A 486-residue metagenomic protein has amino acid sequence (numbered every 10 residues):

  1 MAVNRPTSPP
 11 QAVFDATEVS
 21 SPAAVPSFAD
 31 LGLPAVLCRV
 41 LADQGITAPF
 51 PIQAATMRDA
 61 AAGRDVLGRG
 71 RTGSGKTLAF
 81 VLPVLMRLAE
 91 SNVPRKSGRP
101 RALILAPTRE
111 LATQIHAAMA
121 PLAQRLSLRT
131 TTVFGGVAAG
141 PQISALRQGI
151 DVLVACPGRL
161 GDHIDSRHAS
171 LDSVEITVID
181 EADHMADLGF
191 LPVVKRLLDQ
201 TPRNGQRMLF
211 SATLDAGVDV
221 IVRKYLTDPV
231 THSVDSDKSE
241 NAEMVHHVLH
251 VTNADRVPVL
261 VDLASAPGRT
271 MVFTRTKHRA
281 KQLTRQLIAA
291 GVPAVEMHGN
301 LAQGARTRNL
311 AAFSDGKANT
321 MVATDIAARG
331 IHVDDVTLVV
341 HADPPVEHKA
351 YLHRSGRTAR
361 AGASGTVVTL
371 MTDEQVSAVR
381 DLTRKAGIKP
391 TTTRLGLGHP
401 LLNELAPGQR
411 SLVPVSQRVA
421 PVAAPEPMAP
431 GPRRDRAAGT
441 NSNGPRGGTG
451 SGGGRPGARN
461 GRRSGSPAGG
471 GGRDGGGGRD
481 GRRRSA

Functional and structural regions predicted by a protein language model:
M1-A55, R275, R462-S464, R479-A486: N-terminal intrinsically disordered, low-complexity tails of helicases
L37-R39, D43-I46, R95-D165, S173-I176 (+1 more regions): Conserved nucleic-acid-binding Ia/Ib motif block in the N-terminal RecA-like helicase ATPase lobe
A55-D65, L78-R95, A120-P121: Walker A/P-loop NTP-binding motif
A62-G68, P100-A102, I150-D151, P267-R269 (+1 more regions): Pre-Walker A (Motif I) flank of P-loop NTPase domains
G70-S74: The conserved Walker
L103, L122, T131, Q142 (+3 more regions): Interdomain coupling/hinge region of P-loop NTPase helicase/AAA+ cores
A289, D315, V333, E347-H348 (+1 more regions): Arginine-glycine-biased low-complexity disordered regions
G291-P293, H298-Q303, T307-T320, T324-A378: Conserved RecA-like helicase motor core of SF1/SF2 enzymes
